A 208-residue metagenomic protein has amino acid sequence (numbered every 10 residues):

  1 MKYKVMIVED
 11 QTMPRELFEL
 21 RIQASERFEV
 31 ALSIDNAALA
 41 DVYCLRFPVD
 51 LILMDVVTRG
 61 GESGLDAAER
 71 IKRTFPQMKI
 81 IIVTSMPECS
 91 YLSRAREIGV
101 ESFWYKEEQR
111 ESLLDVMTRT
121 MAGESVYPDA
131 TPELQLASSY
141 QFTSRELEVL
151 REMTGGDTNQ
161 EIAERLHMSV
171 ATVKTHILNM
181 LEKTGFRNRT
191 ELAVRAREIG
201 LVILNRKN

Functional and structural regions predicted by a protein language model:
M1-T131, R206: N-terminal regulatory/sensing modules of transcriptional regulators
L32, E69, E97, R151 (+3 more regions): A cross-family signal for key residues in well-ordered alpha-helices that form functional helical elements
P48, G99, E107, G156-D157 (+3 more regions): Conserved functional loop/turn residues at catalytic and ligand-binding sites
E107, L114, T143, L150 (+1 more regions): Conserved catalytic core of two-component sensor histidine kinases
M117, M153, A196: Hydrophobic "lid"/C-terminal helical patch of Rossmann-like NAD(P)-dependent dehydrogenase/epimerase domains
V126-M153, E161: Regulatory hinge/linker segments at domain boundaries that couple sensory/effector modules to output domains
T158-E191, E198: Recognition helix of helix-turn-helix DNA-binding domains
V202-N208: …primarily DNA-binding HTH/wHTH and HhH modules…
